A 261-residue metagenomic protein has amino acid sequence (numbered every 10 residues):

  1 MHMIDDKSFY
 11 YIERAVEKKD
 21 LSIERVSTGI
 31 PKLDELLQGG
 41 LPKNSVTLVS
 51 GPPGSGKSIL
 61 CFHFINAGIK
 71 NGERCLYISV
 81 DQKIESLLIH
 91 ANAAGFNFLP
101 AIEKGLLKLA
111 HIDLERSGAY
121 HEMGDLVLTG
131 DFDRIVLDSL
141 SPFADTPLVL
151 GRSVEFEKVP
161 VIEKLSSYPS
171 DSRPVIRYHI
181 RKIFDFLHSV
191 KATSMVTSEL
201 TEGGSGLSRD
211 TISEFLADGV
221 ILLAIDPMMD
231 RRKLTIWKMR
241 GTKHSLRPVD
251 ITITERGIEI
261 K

Functional and structural regions predicted by a protein language model:
M1-H2, H188, A192-R256: Phosphate-binding/switch region of NTP-binding enzymes
H2-D20: Charged, amphipathic alpha-helical linker segments immediately N-terminal to NTP-binding catalytic cores
K19-S27: Dynamic helix-loop-helix/coil hinge segments at AAA+ ATPase domain boundaries and subdomain interfaces
T28-G40: Pre-Walker A adenine-sensing motif
T47-S50: Short hydrophobic/aromatic beta-strand immediately N-terminal to the Walker A/P-loop
P52-G118: Conserved P-loop
M123-F215: P-loop NTPase motor core
